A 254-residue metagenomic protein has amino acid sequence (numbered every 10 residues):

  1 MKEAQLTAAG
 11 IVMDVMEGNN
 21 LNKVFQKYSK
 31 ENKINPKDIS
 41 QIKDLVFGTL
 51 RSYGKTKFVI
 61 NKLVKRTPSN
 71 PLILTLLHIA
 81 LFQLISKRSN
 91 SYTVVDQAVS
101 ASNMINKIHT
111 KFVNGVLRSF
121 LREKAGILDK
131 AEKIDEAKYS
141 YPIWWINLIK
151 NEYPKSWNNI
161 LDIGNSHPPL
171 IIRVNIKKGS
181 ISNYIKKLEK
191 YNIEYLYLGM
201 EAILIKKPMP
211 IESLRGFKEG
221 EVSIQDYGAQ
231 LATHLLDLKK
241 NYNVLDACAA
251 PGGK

Functional and structural regions predicted by a protein language model:
M1-P210: Class I Rossmann-like S-adenosyl-L-methionine
S182-K254: Rossmann-like S-adenosyl-L-methionine
